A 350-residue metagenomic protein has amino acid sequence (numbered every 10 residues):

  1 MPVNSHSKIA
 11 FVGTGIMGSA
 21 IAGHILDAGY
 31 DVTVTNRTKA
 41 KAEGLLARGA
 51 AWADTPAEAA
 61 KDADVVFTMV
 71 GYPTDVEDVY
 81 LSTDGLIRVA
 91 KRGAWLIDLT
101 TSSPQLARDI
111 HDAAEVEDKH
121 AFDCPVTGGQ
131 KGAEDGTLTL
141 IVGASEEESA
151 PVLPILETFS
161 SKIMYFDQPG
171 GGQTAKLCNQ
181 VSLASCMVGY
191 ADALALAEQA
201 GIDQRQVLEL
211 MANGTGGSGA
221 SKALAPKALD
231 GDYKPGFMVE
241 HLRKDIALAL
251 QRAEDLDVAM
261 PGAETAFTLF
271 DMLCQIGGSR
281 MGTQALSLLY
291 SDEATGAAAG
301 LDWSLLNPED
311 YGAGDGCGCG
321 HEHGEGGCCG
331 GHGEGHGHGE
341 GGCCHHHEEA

Functional and structural regions predicted by a protein language model:
M1-T68, A94: NAD(P)+-binding Rossmann beta1-loop-alpha1 motif at the extreme N-terminus of oxidoreductases
I21-A22, K41, I110, I155 (+1 more regions): Hydrophobic residues within alpha-helices that form the first helical element adjacent to the glycine-rich loop
P56-T68, Y72-K119: Rossmann-fold NAD(P) dinucleotide-binding segment
S102-A184: Rossmann-fold dinucleotide-binding core
P151, G171-E293: Helical "substrate-binding/catalytic lid" subdomain of Rossmann-like NAD(P)-dependent dehydrogenases/reductases
G296-G324: Intrinsically disordered, low-complexity mixed-charge segments
A313-A350: Histidine-centered metal-binding segments
